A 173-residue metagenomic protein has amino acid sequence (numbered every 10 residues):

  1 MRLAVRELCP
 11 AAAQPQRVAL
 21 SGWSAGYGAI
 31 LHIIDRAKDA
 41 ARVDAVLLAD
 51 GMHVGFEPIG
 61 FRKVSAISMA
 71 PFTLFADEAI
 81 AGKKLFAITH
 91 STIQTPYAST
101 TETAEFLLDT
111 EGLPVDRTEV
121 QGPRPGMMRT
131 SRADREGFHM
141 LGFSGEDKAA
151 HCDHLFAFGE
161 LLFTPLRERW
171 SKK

Functional and structural regions predicted by a protein language model:
M1, A29, S68-F72, T103 (+3 more regions): Stable alpha-helical elements in mature extracytoplasmic
M1-A12: Alpha/beta-hydrolase active-site loop
A12, A37-A40: Alpha-helix termination/capping residues and helix-transition junctions
A12-S24, V46: Alpha/beta-hydrolase fold nucleophile elbow
W23-G28, Q94: Gly/Ser/Thr-rich loops at beta-strand to alpha-helix junctions that form or flank small-molecule/cofactor-binding
G26-K38: Short glycine-enriched nucleophile-adjacent loop and the immediately C-terminal alpha-helix near the catalytic center
A41-H139, S144-K148: The feature captures the conserved acid-bearing segment of alpha/beta-hydrolase catalytic domains
S144, C152-K173: Catalytic active-site module of serine/aspartate enzymes centered on a nucleophile-bearing elbow/loop
